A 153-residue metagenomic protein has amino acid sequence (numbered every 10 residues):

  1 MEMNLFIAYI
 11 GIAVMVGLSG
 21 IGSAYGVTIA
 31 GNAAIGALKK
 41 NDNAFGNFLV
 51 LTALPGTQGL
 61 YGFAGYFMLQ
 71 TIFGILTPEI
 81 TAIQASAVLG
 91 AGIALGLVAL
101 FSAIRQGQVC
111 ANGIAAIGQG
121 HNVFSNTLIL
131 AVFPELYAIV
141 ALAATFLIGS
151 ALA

Functional and structural regions predicted by a protein language model:
M1-A153: Hydrophobic, small-residue-rich transmembrane alpha-helices and their short perimembrane loops in multi-pass membrane
